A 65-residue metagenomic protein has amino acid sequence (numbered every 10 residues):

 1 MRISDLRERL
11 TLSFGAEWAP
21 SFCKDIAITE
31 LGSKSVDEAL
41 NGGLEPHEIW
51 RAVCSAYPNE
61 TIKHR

Functional and structural regions predicted by a protein language model:
M1-R65: C-terminal alpha-helical interaction appendages
